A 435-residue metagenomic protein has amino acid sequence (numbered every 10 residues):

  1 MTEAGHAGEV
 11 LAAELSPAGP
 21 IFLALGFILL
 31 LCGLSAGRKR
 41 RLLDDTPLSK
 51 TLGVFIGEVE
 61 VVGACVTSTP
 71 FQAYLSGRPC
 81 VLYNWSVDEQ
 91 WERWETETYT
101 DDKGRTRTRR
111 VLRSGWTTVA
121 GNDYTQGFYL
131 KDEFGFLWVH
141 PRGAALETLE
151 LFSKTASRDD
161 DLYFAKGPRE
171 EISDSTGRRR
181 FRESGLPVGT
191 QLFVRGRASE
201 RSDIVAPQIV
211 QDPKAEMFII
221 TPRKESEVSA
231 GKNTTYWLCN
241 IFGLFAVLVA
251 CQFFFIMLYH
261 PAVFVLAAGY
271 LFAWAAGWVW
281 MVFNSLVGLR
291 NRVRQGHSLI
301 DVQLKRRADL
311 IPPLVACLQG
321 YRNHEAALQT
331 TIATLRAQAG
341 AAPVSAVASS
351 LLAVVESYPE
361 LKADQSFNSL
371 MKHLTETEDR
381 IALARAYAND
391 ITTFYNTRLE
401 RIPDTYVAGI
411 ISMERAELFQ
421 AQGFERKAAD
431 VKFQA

Functional and structural regions predicted by a protein language model:
M1, F22-F27, W237-F255: Canonical alpha-helical transmembrane segments of integral membrane proteins
M1-E14: Short, strongly hydrophobic alpha-helical membrane anchors
L11-G19, G231-W237, Y259: Juxtamembrane/start-of-transmembrane alpha-helix segments at the extracytoplasmic/lumenal side of membrane anchors
I28-G53, W274-H297: Transmembrane-cytosolic junction motif
D45-S68, L289-D309: Membrane-cytosol interface motif
V61-Y83, L137-W138, L146: Primarily extracytoplasmic ectodomains and periplasmic/lumenal surface modules that are beta-strand-rich
V81-R223, E227-N240: Charged, low-complexity helical/coil segments in non-catalytic cytosolic or luminal regions
Q252-A435: A helix-centric hydrophobic-segment signal that preferentially recognizes long, alpha-helical stretches used
